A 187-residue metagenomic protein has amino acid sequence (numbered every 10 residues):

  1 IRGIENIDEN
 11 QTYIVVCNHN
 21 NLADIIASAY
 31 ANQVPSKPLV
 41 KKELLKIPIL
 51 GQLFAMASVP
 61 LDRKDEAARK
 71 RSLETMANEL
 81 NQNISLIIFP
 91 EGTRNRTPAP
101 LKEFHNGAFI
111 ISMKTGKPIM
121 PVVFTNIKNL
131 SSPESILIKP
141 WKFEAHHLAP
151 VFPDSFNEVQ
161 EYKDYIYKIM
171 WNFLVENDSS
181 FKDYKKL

Functional and structural regions predicted by a protein language model:
I1, V15, P38-L39, A145-H147: Generic preference for hydrophobic
R2, V59-D62, P153: Short acidic-hydrophobic, aromatic-tinged amphipathic segments that line or gate anion-handling sites
I4, E43, E66, F124-T125: Proline- and acidic/polar-enriched loop/turn elements at helix boundaries
I4-E9, I136-I138: A short beta-turn/loop motif at secondary-structure boundaries
N6-E9, K46, E66-R69, V151-N157: A short acidic, often aromatic-flanked loop/helix-cap motif at beta-alpha or helix-coil junctions that lines enzyme
I7-E9, Y30, L80, M113: Short, flexible hinge/linker loops that cap or flank conserved catalytic cores
E9-E66: Catalytic core of membrane glycerolipid acyltransferases/transacylases, capturing the structured, soluble-facing
K70-L187: Non-catalytic C-terminal accessory region of glycerolipid acyltransferases and related lyso-lipid remodeling enzymes
